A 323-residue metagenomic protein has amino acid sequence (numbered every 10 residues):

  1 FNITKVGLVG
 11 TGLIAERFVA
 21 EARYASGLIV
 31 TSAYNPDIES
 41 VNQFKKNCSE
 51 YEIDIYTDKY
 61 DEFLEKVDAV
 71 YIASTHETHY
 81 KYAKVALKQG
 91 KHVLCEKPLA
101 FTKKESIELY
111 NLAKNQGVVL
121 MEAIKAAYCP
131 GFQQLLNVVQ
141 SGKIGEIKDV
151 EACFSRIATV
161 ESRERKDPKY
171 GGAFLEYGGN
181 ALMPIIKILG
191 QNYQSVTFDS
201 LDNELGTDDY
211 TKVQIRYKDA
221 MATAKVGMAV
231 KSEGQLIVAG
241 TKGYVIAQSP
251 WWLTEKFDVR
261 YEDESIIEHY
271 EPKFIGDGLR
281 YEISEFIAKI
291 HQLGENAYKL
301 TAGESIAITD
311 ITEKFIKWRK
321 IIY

Functional and structural regions predicted by a protein language model:
F1-E50, G278, I290, I321: N-terminal Rossmann-like dinucleotide-binding module
R17, P36, Y270-S284, L300: Active-site loop of classical SDR/Rossmann-like NAD(P)-dependent oxidoreductases, centered on the catalytic Tyr-X3-Lys
L28, A69-Y71, E285-Y323: C-terminal helix-rich "cap/oligomerization" subdomain common to oxidoreductases
Y51-L112: Beta-loop-alpha module in the N-terminal Rossmann-like domain of NAD(P)-dependent dehydrogenases, especially those
C95, L120-E122, A247: Hydrophobic residues in well-ordered beta-strands that form the structural core
E108-K125, E146-V150: Rossmann-fold dehydrogenase core element
A126-V196: Predominantly a Rossmann-like dinucleotide-binding segment in NAD(P)-dependent oxidoreductases
L182-K256, I283-L293: Contiguous beta-strand/loop segments that form the cofactor/metal-binding neighborhood of enzyme cores
